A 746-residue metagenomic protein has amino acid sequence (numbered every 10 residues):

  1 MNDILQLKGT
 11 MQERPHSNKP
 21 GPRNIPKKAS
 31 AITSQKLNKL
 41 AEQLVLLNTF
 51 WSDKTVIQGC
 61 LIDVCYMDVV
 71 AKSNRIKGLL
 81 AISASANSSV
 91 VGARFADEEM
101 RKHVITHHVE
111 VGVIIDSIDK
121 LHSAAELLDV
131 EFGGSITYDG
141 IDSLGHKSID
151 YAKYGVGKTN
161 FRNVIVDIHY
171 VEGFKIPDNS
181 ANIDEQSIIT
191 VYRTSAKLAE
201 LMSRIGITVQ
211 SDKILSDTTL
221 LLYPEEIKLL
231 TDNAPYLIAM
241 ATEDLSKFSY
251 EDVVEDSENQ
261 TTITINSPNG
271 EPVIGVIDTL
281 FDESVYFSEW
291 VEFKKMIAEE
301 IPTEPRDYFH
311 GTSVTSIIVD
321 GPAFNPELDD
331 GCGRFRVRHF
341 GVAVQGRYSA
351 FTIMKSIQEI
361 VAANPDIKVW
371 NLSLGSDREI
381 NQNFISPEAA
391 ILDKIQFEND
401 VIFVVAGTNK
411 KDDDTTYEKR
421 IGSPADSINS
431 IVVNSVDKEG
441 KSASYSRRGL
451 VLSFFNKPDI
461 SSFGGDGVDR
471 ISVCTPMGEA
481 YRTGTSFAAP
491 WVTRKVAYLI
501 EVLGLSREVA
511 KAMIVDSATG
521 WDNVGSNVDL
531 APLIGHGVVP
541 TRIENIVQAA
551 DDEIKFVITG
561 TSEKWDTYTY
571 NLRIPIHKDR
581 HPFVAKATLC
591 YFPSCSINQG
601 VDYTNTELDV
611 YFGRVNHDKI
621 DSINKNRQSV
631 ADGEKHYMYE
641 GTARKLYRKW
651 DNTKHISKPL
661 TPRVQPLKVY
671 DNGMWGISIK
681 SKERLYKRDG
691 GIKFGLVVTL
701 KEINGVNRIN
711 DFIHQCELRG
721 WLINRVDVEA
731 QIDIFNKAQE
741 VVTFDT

Functional and structural regions predicted by a protein language model:
M1-A181, I723-F744: Long, charged/polar, low-complexity intrinsically disordered N-terminal extensions that precede catalytic
L5, V156, F161-S187, A199-V273: Protease zymogen maturation seam
P22-K54, V69-A84, E110, H122 (+3 more regions): Subtilisin-like peptidase catalytic core
I263-K294, I301-A350, E398-D400, S427-N429 (+2 more regions): Subtilisin-like serine protease catalytic core
P272, D278-L280, Y286, R420-A497: Extracellular S/T/G-rich loop segment that most often corresponds to the catalytic His/Ser-adjacent loop
A343-S423, R482-T483, F487-A488: Substrate-binding/access-modulating region of protease and related hydrolase catalytic domains
L503-P582: C-terminal subdomain of the subtilisin-like protease fold in secreted/lumenal serine endopeptidases
Y603-H617, P666-L667, D671-T746: C-terminal edge strands of extracellular/lumenal beta-sandwich accessory domains
